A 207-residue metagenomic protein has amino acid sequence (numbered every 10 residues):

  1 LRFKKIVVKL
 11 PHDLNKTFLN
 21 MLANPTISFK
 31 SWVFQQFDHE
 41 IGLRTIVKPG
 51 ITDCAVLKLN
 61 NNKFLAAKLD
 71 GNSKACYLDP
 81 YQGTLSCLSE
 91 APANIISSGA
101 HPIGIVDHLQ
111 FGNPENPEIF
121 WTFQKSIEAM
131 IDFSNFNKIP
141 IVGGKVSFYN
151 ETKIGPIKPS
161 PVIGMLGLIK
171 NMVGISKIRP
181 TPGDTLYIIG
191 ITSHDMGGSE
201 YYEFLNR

Functional and structural regions predicted by a protein language model:
L1-R207: Glycine/proline-enriched, intrinsically flexible loops and inter-domain linkers
